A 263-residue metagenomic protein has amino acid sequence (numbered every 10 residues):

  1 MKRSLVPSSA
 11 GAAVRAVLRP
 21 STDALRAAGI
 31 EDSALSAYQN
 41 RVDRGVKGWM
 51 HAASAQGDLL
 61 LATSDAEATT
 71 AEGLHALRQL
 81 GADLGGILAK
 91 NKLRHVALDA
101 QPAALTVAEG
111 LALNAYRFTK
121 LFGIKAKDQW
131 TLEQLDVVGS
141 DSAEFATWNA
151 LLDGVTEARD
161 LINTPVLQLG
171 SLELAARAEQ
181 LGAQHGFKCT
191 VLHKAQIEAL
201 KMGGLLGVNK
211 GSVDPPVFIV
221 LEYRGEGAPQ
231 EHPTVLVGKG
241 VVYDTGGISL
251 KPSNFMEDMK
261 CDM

Functional and structural regions predicted by a protein language model:
M1-G240, T245, S253, D258: Short amphipathic alpha-helical segment within the helicase RecA-like ATPase core that mediates nucleic-acid
K260-M263: Gly/Ser-rich catalytic serine loop of serine hydrolases
